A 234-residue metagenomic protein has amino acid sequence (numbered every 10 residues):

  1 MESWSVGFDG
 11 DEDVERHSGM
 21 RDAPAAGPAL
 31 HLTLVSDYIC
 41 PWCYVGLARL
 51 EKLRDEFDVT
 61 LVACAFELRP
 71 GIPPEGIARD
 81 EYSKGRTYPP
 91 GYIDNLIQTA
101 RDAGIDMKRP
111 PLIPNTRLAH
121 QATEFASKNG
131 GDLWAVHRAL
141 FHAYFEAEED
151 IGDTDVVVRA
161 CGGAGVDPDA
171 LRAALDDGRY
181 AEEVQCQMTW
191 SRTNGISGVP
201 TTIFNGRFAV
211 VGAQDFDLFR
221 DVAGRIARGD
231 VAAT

Functional and structural regions predicted by a protein language model:
E2-V59, A63, E124, K128-G131 (+1 more regions): C-terminal cap of thioredoxin/glutaredoxin-like
Y44-F145: Structural alpha/beta surface segment adjacent to cysteine/selenocysteine redox centers across thiol/disulfide enzymes
